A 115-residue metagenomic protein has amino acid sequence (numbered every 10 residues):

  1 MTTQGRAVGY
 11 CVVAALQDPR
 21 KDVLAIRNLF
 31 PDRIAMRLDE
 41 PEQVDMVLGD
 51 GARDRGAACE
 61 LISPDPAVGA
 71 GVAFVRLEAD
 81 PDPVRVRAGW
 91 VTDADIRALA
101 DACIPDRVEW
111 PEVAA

Functional and structural regions predicted by a protein language model:
M1-A7: Conserved catalytic/switch belt of AAA+ P-loop NTPases
V8, A14-P105, P111: Conserved ATP-driven motor cores of ASCE-family P-loop NTPases powering translocation/secretion/packaging/pilus
